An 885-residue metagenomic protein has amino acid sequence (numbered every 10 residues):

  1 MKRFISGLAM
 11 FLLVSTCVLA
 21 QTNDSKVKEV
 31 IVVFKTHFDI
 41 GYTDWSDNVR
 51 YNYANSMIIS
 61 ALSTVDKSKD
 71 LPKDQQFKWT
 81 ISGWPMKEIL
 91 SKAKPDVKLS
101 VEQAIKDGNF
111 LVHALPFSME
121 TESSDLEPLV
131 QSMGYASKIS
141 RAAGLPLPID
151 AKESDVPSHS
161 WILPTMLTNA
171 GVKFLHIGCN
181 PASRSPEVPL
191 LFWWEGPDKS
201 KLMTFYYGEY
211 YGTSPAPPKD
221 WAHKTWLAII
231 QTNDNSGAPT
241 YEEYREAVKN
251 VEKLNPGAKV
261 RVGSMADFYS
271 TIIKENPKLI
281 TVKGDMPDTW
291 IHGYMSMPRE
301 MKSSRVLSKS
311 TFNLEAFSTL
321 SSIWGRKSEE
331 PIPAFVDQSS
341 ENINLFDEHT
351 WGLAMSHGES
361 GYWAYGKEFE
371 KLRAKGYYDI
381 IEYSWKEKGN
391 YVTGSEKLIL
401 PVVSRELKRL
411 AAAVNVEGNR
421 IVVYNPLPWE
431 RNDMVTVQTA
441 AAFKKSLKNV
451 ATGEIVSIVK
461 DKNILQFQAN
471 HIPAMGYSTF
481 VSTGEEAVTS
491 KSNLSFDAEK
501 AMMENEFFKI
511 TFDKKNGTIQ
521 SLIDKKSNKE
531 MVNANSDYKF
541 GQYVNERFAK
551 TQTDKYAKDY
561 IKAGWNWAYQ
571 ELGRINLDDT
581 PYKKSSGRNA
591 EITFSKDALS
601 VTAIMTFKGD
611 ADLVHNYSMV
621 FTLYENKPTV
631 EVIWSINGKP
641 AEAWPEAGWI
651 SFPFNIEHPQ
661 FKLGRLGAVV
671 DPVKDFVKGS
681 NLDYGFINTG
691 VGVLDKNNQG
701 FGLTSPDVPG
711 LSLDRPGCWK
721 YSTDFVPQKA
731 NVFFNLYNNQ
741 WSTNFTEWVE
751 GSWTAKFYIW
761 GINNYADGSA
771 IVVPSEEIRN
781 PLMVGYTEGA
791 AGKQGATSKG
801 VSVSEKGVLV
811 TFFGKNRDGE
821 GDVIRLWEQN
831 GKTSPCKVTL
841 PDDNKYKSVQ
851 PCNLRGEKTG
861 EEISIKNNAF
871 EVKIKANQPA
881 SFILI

Functional and structural regions predicted by a protein language model:
M1-N23: Bacterial Sec-dependent N-terminal signal peptides
A9-M10, L163-T168, A182, V188-L190 (+4 more regions): C-terminal (or distal) subdomains of carbohydrate-active enzymes
Q21-E127, Q131, S140-A143, I280-K283 (+4 more regions): N-terminal catalytic cores of secreted or lumenal carbohydrate-active enzymes
K26-I31, H37-I40, S318-K448, K460 (+6 more regions): Histidine-centered catalytic/metal-binding microenvironments
K78-P85, C179-A182, V188-F192, W221-K302 (+6 more regions): C-terminal domain-boundary segment and adjacent tail
D96-A114, P164-R184, W193-F205: Acidic, His- and aromatic-enriched active-site or binding-groove loops in soluble protein domains that engage sugars
E120-A142, L202, Y206-K219: Alpha-helical scaffold elements lining the catalytic groove of polysaccharide deacetylases
V130-N169, P217-Q231, F870: CE4/NodB-like, metal-dependent polysaccharide N-deacetylase domain that modifies extracellular/periplasmic N-acetylated
